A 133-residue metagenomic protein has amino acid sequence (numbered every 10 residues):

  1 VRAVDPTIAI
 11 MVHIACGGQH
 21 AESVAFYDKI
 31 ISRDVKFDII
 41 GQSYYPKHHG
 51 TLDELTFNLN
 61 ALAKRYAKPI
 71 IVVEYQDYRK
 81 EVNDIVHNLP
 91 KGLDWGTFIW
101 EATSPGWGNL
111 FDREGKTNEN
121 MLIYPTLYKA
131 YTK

Functional and structural regions predicted by a protein language model:
V1, I40, T97: Conserved, mostly hydrophobic/aromatic
V4, I8-C16, S23-D53, L59-N60 (+1 more regions): Aromatic- and acid-rich polysaccharide-binding/catalytic face of secreted or lumenal carbohydrate-active enzymes
I14-G18, Y45-P46, Q76-Y78, T103: Active-site-proximal loop/turn and secondary-structure-junction residues that shape catalytic pockets, frequently
H20-E22, W107: Short acidic, gly/pro-rich beta-turn/loop elements at beta-sheet edges and active-site/ligand-binding grooves
P46-G50, V73-R79, T132: Low-complexity, flexible helical/coil segments
E54-F57, A61-A67, Y78-K133: Aromatic-rich peripheral "rim/lid" segments of glycoside hydrolase catalytic domains that contact and position glycan
